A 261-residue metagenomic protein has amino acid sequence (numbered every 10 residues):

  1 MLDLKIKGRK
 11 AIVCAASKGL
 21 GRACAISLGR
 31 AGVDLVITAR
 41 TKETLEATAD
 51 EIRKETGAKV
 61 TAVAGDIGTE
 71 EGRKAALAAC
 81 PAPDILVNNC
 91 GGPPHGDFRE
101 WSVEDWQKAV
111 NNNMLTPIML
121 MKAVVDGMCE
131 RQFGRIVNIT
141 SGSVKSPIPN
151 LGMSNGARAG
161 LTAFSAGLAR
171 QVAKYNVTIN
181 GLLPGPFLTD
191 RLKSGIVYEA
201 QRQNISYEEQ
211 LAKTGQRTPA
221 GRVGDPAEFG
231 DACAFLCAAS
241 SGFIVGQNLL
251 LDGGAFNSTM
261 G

Functional and structural regions predicted by a protein language model:
L2-L4, S146, A234, V245-G261: Short C-terminal tail/terminal secondary-structure segment of NAD(P)H-dependent dehydrogenase/reductase domains
K10, A15-G19: Conserved glycine-rich cofactor-binding loop
D97-R99, D105-V110, I136, T214-G215: Substrate-binding pocket helix/loop in short-chain dehydrogenase/reductase
M121-K122, A166: A short, exposed helix-loop element centered on a Lys and neighboring polar residues
D126, R170-Q171, G242: Alpha-helical segment proximal to the catalytic Tyr-Lys
V137-G160, S165-K174, P186-F187: Catalytic loop of short-chain dehydrogenase/reductase
A173, T178, I244-G246: Short, small/polar-rich loop/turn modules that mediate ligand/substrate recognition or access, typified
